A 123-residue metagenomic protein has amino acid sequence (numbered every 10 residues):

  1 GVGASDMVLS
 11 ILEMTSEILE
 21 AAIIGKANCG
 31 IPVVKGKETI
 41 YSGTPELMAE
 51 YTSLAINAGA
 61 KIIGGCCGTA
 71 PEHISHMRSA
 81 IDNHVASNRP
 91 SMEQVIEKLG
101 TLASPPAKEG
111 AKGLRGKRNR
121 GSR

Functional and structural regions predicted by a protein language model:
G1-R123: Domain-level signal for soluble alpha/beta catalytic cores
